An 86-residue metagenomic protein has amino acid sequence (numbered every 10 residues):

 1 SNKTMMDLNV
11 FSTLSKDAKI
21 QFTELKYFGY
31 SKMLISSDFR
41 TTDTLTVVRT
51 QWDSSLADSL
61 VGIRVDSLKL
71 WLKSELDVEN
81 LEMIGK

Functional and structural regions predicted by a protein language model:
S1-D17: Long, leucine- and charge-enriched amphipathic alpha-helices that form heptad-repeat coiled-coil/leucine-zipper-like
M5-M6, M33, M83: Detector for methionine-enriched segments
M6-N9, K26-G29, L60-I63: A short linear-motif detector with a strong N-terminal bias
L14-F22, D53-E82: Short, non-transmembrane amphipathic alpha-helical segments
L25-Q51, K86: Short edge beta-strands and adjacent turn/loop segments
